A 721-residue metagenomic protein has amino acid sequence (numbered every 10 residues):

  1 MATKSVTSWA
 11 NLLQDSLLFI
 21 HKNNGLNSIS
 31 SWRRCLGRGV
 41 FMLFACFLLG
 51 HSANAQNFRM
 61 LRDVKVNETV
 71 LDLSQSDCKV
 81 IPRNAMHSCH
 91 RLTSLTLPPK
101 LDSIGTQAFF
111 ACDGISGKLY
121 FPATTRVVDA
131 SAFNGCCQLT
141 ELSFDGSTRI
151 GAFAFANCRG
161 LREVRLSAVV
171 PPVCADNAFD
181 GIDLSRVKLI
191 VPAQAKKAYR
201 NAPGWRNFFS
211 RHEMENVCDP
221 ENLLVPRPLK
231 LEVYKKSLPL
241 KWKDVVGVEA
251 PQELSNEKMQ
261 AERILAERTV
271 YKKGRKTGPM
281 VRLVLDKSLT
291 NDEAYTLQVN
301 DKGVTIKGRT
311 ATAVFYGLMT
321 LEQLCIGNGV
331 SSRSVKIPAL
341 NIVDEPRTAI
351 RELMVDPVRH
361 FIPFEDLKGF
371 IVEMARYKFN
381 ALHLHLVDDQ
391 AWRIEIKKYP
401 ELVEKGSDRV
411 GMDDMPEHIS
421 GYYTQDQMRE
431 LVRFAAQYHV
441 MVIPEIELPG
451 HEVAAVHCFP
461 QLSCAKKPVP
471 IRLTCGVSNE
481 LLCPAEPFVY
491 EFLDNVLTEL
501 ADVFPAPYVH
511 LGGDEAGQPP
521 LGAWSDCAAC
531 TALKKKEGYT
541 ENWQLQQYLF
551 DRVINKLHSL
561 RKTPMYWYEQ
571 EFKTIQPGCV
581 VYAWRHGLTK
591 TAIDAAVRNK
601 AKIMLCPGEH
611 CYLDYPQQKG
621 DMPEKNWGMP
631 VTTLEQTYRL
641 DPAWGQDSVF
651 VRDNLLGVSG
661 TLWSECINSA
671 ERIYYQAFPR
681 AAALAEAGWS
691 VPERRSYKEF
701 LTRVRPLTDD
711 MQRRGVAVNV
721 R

Functional and structural regions predicted by a protein language model:
M1-N57, C218: Bacterial Sec-dependent N-terminal signal peptides
K65-V80, H90-S103, D113-V127, C137-R149 (+3 more regions): Structural signature of tandem-repeat unit edges
F179, E215-A349, L560-E571, R705-R721: Acidic, contiguous N-terminal accessory segments
T290-E491, N495-Y508, W524, R552 (+2 more regions): Feature activates predominantly on carbohydrate-active enzymes
E480-P577, G587: Active-site neighborhood of glycoside hydrolase catalytic domains
P564-E569, T574-R721: Flexible, acidic glycine-rich loops studded with aromatic residues
